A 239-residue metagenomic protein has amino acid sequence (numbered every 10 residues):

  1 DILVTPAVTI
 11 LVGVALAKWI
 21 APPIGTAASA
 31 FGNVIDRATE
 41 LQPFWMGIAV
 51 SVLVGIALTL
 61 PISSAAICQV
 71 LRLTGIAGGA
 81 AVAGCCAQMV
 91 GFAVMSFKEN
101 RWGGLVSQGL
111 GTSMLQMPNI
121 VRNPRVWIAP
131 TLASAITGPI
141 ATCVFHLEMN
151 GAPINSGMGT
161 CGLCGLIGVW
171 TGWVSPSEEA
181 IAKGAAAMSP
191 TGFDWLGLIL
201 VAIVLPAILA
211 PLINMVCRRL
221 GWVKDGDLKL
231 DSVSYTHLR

Functional and structural regions predicted by a protein language model:
D1-G13, A17, G47, S51 (+7 more regions): Alpha-helical transmembrane segments of multi-pass membrane proteins, especially transporters and channels
I2-A7, P23-A38, A182-A186, S232-V233: Hydrophobic transmembrane alpha-helices of multi-pass solute/ion transporters
P6, I10-P22, V52-S64, G84 (+5 more regions): Transmembrane alpha-helical segments of multi-pass membrane transport proteins and ion-pumping complexes
I20-G109, S113, M117: Generic multipass alpha-helical transmembrane bundles of integral membrane proteins
A49-A57, S175-P206: Hydrophobic alpha-helical transmembrane segments
L53-I56, G84-R125, L132, I136 (+2 more regions): Alpha-helical membrane segments and immediately flanking helix-loop junctions that form or couple to the substrate/ion
M215-D227: Membrane-interface capping segments at transmembrane-helix boundaries
T236-H237: Conserved small/polar residues in nucleotide/adenosyl-binding loops
